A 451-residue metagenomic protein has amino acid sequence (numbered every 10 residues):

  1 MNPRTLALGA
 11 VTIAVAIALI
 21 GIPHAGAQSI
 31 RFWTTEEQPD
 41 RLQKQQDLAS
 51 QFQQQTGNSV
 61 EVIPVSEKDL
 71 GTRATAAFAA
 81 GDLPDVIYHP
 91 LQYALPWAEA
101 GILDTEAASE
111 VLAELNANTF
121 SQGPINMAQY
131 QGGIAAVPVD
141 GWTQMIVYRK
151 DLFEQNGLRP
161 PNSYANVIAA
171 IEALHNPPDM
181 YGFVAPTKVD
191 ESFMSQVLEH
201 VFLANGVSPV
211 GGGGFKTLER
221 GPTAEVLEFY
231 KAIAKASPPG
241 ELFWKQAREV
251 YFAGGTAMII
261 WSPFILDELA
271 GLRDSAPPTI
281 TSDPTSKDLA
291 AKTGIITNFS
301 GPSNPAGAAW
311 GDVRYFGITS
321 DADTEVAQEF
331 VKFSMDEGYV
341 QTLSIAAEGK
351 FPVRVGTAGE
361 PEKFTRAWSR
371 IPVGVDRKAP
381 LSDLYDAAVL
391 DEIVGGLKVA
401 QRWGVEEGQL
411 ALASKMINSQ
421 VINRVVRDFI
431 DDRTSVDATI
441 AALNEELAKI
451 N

Functional and structural regions predicted by a protein language model:
A14, L19-E99, S109-N118, P160 (+4 more regions): Conserved N-terminal structural module of periplasmic/extracytoplasmic solute-binding proteins
P64-R73, Y164-A169, G240-F252: Short helix-initiation/N-cap motifs at beta->coil->alpha
A76, D85, A113-D151, I295-A309 (+1 more regions): A structural signal for short loop-to-beta-strand junctions that line the ligand-binding cleft of periplasmic/secreted
D85-Y88, A257-S262, E268-L269, P277-T279: Paired acidic/hydrophobic, glycine-rich loop segments that form the ligand-binding mouth/hinge of periplasmic-binding
L91-T143, I168, M194-V197, D283-T297: Hinge/lid segment of periplasmic solute-binding proteins
Q131, A135-V137, I168-F215, P222 (+1 more regions): Extracytoplasmic/periplasmic solute-binding protein
I171-H175, G212-E241, P284-F299: Glycine-centered hinge/linker elements that transmit conformational signals in sensory and ligand-binding systems
L269-A270, K287, P302-Q420: C-terminal lobe and pocket-closing loops of periplasmic/extracytoplasmic Venus-flytrap solute-binding proteins
